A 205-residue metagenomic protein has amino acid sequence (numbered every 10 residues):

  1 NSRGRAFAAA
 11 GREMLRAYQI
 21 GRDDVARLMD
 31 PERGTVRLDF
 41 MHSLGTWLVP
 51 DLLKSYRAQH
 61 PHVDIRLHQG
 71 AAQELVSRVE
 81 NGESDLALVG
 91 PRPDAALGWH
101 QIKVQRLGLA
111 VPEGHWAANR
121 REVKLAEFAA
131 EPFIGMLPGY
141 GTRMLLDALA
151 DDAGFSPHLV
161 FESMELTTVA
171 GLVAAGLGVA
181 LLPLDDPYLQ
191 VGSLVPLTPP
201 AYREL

Functional and structural regions predicted by a protein language model:
A9, E13-R16, L28, D51-S55 (+7 more regions): Short beta-strand-centered segments that line the small-molecule binding cleft or hinge of alpha/beta clamshell
I20-D23, M29-H60, D64-Q69, Q73-S77 (+2 more regions): N-terminal winged-helix
L48, V195-L205: A late-sequence structural motif
D64-A71, V89-P91, M136, S156-E165: Short beta-strand-to-loop elements that line the ligand-binding cleft of bilobed periplasmic-binding protein-like
G114-V123, A201-E204: Short helix-loop capping/hinge motifs at secondary-structure junctions, enriched in acidic/polar residues
A117, P132-A153: Secondary-structure junction motif
